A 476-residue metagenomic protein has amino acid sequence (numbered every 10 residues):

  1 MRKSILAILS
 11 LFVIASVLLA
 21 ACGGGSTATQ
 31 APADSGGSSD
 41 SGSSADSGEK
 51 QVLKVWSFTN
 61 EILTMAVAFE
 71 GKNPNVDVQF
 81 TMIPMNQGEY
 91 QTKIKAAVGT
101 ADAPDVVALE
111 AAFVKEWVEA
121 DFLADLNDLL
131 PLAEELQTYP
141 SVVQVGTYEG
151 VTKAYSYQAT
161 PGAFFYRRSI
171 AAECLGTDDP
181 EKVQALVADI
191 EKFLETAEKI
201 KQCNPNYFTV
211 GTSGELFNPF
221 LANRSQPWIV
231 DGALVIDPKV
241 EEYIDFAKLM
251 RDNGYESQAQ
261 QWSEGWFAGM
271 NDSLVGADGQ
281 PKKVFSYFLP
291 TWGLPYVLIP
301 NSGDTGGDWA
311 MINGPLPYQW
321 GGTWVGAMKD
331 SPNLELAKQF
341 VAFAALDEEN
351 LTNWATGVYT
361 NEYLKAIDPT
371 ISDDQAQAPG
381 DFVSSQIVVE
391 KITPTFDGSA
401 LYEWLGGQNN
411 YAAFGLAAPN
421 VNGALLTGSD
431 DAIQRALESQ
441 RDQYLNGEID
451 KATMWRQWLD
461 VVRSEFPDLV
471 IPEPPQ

Functional and structural regions predicted by a protein language model:
M1-L9: Bacterial N-terminal signal peptides that target proteins for export
V13, V17-L18: Hydrophobic core
L19-E116, P131-E135, K182, E335-L336 (+2 more regions): Conserved N-terminal structural module of periplasmic/extracytoplasmic solute-binding proteins
Q79, L130-P131, G146-E215, P227-Q261 (+4 more regions): Helix-loop-helix "hinge/cap" segment bordering the ligand-binding cleft or interdomain interface
G88-E89, P205, S225-G314, E335: Extracytoplasmic ligand-binding clamshell segments of periplasmic binding protein
Q91-D102, A120, A171, L194-I200 (+2 more regions): Short helices/loops that flank or line small-molecule/ion binding pockets
A111-A163, E191-L194, G306-I312, E473-Q476: Hinge/lid segment of periplasmic solute-binding proteins
Y296-D304, P317-Q319, A327-R435, P472-Q476: C-terminal lobe and pocket-closing loops of periplasmic/extracytoplasmic Venus-flytrap solute-binding proteins
